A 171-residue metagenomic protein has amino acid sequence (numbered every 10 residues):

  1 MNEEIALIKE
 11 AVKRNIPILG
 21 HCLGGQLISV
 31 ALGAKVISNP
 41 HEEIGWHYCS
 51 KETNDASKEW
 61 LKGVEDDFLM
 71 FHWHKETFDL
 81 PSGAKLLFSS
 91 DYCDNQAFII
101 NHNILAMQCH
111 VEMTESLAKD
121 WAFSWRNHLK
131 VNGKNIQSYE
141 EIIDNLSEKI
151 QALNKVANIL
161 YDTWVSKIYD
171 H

Functional and structural regions predicted by a protein language model:
M1-D55: Cysteine-nucleophile active-site neighborhood
I5-K9, L61, Y161: Short amphipathic alpha-helical segments and helix-helix/interface helices
R14-G20, S50-K51, I100-I104, A118-D120 (+2 more regions): Short C-terminal domain-edge/linker segments immediately following a structured domain
P17-G25, H72-F78, R126: A short, terminal or domain-edge coil/loop segment
L32-S116: Pocket-forming structural segment of enzyme catalytic cores
M113-H171: Acyltransferase
